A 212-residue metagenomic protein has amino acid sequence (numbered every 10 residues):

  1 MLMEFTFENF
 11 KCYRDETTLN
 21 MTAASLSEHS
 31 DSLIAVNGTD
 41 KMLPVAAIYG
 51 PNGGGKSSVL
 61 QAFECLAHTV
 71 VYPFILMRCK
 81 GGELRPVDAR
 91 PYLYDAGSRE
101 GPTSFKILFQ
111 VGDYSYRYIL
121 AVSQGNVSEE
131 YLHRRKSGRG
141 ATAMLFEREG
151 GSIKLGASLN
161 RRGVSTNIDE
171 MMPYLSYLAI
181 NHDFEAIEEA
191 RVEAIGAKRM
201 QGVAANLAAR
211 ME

Functional and structural regions predicted by a protein language model:
M1-C65: Pre-Walker A-like glycine/lysine-rich segment at the N-terminus of P-loop NTPase domains
F5, L19, F105-I107, E130: Well-ordered beta-strand positions enriched in small/hydrophobic/aromatic, beta-favoring residues
F7, I107-V111, R134: Short acidic, glycine-rich loop/turn motifs
F10, A24-L26, Q110-Y114, G125 (+1 more regions): Generic structural motif
D15, S57, H68, Y116 (+1 more regions): Short catalytic/ligand-binding loop motif for oxyanion handling, primarily in non-cytosolic enzymes, centered on
T39-K41, A47, P51, Q61-R117 (+1 more regions): Conserved P-loop NTP-binding catalytic core
Y116-A194: Electropositive, glycine-dotted interaction segments that contact anionic polymers or phosphate-rich ligands
I187-E212: Short, functionally important secondary-structure microenvironments
